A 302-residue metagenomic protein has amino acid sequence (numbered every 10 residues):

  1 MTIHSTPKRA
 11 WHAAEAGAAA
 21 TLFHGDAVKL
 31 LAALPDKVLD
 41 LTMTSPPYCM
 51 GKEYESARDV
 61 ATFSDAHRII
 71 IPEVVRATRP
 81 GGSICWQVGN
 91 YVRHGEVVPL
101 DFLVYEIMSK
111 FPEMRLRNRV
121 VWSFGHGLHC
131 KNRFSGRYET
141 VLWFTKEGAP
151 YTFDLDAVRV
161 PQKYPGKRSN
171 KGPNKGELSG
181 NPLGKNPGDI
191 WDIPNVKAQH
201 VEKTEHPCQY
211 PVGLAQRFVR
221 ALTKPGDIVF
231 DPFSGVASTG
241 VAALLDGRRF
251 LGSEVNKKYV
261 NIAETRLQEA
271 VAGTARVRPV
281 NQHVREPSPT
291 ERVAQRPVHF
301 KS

Functional and structural regions predicted by a protein language model:
M1-I262, V298-S302: Core catalytic lobe of class I
S5-T6, Q282, V293: Intrinsically disordered, low-complexity regions enriched in serine, threonine, proline and polar/charged residues
H24-K29, N281-S288: Conserved SAM/SAH-binding loop
G252, A272, V284-S288: Asp-based, Mg2+/Mn2+-dependent phosphohydrolase catalytic module
E264-N281: DNA/chromatin major-groove-contacting recognition/catalytic segments
E286-S302: Radical SAM enzyme core and accessory elements
